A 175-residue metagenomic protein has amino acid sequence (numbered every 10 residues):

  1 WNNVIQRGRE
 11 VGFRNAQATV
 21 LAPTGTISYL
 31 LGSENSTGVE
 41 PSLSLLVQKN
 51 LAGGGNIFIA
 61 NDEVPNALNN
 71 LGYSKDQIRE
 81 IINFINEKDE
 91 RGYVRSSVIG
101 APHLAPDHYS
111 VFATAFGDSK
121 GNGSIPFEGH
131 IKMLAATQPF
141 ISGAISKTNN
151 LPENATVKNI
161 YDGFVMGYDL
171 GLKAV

Functional and structural regions predicted by a protein language model:
W1-N2: Active-site Gly/Thr loop motif
Q6-V175: Catalytic alpha/beta core of large soluble enzyme barrels
